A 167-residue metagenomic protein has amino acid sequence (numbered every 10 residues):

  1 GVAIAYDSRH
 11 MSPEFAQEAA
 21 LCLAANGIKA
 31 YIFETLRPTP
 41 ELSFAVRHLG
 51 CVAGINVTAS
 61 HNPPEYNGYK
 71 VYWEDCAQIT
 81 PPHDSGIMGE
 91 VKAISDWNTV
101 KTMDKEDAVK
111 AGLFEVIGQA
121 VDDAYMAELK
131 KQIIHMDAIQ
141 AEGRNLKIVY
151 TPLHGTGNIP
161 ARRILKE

Functional and structural regions predicted by a protein language model:
G1-D7, K147-Y150: Short glycine-rich or small-residue beta-strand-to-loop segments that form or flank ligand, phosphate, metal/Fe-S
A3-Y66, K166-E167: N-terminal small/polar loop signature for handling phosphorylated ligands or for N-terminal nucleophile
N67-E167: Gly/Ser/Thr-enriched, mixed-charge loops and adjacent short helices that form phosphate/oxyanion-binding elements
